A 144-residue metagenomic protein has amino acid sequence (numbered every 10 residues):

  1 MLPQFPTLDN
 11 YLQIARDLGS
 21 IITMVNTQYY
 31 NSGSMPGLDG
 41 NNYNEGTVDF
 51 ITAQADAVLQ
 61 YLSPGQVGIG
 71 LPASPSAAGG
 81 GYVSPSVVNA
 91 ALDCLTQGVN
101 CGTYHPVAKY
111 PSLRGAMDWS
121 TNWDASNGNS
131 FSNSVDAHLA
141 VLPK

Functional and structural regions predicted by a protein language model:
M1-K144: Secreted glycan hydrolases and related glycan-binding modules that recognize and/or cleave
